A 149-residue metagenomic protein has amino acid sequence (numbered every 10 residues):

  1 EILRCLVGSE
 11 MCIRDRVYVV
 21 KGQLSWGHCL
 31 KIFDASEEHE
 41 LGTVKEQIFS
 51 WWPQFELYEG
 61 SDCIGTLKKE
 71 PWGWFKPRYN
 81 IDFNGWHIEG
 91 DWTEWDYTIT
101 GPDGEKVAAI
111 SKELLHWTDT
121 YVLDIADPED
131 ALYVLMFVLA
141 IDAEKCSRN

Functional and structural regions predicted by a protein language model:
E1-V7, I13: Single conserved hydrophobic/aromatic residue that forms the stacking wall/gate of nucleotide- or nucleobase-binding
G8, H28, E94-W95: Short loop/turn microsegments at loop-to-beta-strand junctions
G8-E10, I32, I99: Beta-strand-rich structural segments
M11-C12, V19, T43-K45, G104: Generic N-terminal leader/processing signal
R14-W26, L30: A positional/architectural concept
L24, S36-H39, K45-E46, W51-N149: Long terminal segments
